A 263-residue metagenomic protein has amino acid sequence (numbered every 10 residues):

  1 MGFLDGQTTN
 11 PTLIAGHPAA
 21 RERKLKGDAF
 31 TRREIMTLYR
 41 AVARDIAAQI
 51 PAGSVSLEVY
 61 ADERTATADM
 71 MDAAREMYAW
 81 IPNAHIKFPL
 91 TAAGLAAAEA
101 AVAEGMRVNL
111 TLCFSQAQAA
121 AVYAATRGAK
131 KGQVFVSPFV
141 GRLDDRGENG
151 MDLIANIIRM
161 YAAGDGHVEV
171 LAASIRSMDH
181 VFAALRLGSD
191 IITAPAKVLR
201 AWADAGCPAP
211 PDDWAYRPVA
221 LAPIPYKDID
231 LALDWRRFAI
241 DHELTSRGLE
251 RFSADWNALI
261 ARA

Functional and structural regions predicted by a protein language model:
M1-L4, T9-A103, R107: Active-site beta->alpha loop and helix N-cap motifs at the rims of alpha/beta catalytic domains
R21-K26, W202-L221, S246-N257: C-terminal helical cap(s) of enzyme catalytic domains, especially alpha/beta-barrels
R33-A52, A79-W80, E99-R107, M151-D165 (+1 more regions): Alpha-helix-loop-beta-strand connector modules within alpha/beta enzyme cores
R33-M36, R40, M71, M151 (+2 more regions): Electropositive phosphate-/nucleotide-binding environments in soluble metabolic enzymes
R44, A48, A79, R127-G128 (+3 more regions): Generic secondary-structure signature for well-ordered alpha-helical cores
N109-Y226: Catalytic alpha/beta core domains of metabolic enzymes, predominantly
P223-A263: C-terminal extensions of enzymes
